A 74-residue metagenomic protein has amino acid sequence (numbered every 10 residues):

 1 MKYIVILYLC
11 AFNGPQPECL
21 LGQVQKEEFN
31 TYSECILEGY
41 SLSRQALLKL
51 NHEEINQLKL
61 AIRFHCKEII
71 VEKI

Functional and structural regions predicted by a protein language model:
M1-I4, E72-I74: Classical cleavable N-terminal Sec signal peptides
K2-N13: Hydrophobic alpha-helical targeting segments used for export or membrane insertion
Q16, Q25, S41, E72-K73: Secreted/processed peptides and extracellular or luminal domains of membrane proteins
C19-E34: A short, exposed loop/beta-hairpin motif centered on an aromatic-Gly-Thr core
T31-E34, E38-S43: Short, well-ordered alpha-helical segments
R44-I74: Short, mixed-charge low-complexity intrinsically disordered segments
